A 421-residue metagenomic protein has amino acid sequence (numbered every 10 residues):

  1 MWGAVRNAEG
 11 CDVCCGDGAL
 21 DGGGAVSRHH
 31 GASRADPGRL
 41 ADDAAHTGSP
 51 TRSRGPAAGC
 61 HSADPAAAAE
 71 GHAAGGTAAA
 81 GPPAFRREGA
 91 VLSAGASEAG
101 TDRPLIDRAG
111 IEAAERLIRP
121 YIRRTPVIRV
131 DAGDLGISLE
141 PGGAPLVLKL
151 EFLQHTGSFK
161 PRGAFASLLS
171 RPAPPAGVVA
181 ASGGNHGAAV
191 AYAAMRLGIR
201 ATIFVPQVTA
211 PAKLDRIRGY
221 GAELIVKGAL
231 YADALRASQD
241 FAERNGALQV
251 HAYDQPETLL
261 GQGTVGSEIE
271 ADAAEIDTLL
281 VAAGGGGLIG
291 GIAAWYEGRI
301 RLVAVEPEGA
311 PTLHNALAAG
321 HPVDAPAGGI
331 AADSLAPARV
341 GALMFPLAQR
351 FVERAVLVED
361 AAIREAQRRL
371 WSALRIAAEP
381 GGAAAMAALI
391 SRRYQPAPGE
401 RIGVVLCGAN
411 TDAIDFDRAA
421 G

Functional and structural regions predicted by a protein language model:
A4-A90: Compositionally biased, low-complexity flexible segments
F85-G421: PLP-dependent amino-acid enzyme catalytic core
